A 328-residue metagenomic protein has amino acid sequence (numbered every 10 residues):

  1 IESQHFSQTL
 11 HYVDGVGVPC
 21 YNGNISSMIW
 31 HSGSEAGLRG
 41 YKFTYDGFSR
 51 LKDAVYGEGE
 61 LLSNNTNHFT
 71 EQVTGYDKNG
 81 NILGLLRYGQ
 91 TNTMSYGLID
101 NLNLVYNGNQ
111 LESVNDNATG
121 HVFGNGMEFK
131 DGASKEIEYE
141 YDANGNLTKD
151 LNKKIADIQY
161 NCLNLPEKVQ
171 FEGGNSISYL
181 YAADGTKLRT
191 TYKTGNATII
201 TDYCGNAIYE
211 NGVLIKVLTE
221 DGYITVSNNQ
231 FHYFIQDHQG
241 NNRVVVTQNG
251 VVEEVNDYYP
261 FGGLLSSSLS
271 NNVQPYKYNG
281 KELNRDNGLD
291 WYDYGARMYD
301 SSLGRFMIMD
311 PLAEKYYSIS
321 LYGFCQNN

Functional and structural regions predicted by a protein language model:
I1-E2, S27-S34, D53-G59, G84-T91 (+9 more regions): Beta-turn initiation residues at beta-strand->coil junctions
S3-C20, L104, I215, E220 (+1 more regions): A motif-centric feature for acidic-aromatic and gly/ser/thr-rich catalytic loops and repeats
L10, F43, V73-T74, L102-L104 (+10 more regions): A residue-level detector for well-ordered beta-strand positions
A36-R39, H68-T70, L98, A133-K135 (+5 more regions): Short, small/polar residue-rich loop motifs at catalytic or cofactor-binding pockets
G40-N67, E140-S176, L180: Surface-exposed extracellular loop regions of Gram-negative outer-membrane beta-barrel proteins
G84, G97-N101, V105, L188-R189 (+2 more regions): Carboxylate/His-rich catalytic cores and anion/metal-binding grooves
N249-S266, N287, G295-R297, S301-N328: Short turn/helix-capping motifs enriched in Asx and small/polar residues
